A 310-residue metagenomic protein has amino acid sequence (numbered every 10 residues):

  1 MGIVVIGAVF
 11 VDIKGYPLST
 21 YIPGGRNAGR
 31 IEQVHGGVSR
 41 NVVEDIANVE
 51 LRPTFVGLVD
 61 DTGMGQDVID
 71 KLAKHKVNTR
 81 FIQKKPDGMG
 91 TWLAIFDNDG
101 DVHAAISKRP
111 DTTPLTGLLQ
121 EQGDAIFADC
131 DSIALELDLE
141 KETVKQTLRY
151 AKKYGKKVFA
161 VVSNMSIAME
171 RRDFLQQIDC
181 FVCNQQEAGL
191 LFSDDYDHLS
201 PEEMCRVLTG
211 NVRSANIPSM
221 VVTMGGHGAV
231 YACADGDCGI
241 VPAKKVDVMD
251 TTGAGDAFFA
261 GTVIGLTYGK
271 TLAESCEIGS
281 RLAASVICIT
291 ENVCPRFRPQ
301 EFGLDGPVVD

Functional and structural regions predicted by a protein language model:
M1-D70, K74, W92, V248: Glycine-rich phosphate/adenosyl-contacting loop at the front of the ribokinase-like
I3, D194, H198-D310: Conserved phosphate-binding/catalytic region of the ribokinase-like
K71-P86: A glycine-rich helix N-cap at a beta->alpha junction
K84, A94-S132, L137: Conserved phosphate-binding/catalytic loop of the ribokinase/pfkB sugar-kinase fold
A125-I126, D173-F174, R213: Structural alpha-helical scaffold elements that stabilize or flank donor/cofactor-binding regions in carbohydrate
S132-E203, H227-G228: Conserved beta-alpha-beta core of the PfkB/ribokinase-like small-molecule kinase fold
